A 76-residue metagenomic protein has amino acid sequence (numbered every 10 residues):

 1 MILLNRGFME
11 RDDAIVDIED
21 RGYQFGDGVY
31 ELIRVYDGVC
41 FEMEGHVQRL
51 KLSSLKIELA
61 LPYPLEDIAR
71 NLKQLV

Functional and structural regions predicted by a protein language model:
M1-V76: Conserved alpha/beta cores of soluble small-molecule-handling proteins
